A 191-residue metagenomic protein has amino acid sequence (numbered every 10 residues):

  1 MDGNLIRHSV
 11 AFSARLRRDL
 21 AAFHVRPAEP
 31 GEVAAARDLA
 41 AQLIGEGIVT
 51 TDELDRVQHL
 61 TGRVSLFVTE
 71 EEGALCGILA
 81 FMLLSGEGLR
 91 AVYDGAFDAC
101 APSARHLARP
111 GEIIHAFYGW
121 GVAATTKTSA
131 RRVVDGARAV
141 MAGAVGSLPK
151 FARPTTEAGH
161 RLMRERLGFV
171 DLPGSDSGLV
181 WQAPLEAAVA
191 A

Functional and structural regions predicted by a protein language model:
D2-D55, H59-L75: Short amphipathic alpha-helix that is part of the acyltransferase structural core
L66-V68, A80, V180-Q182: Short, well-ordered beta-strand micro-motif
A74-L83: Conserved beta-strand in the GNAT
G86-V92: Cytochrome P450 core scaffold surrounding the K-helix E-X-X-R motif and the conserved "meander" helix-loop region
Y93-L167: Acyl-donor binding region in acyl/amide transferases
G168-G174: Short glycine-aromatic motifs
G174-A191: C-terminal "cap" of GNAT-fold acetyltransferases
